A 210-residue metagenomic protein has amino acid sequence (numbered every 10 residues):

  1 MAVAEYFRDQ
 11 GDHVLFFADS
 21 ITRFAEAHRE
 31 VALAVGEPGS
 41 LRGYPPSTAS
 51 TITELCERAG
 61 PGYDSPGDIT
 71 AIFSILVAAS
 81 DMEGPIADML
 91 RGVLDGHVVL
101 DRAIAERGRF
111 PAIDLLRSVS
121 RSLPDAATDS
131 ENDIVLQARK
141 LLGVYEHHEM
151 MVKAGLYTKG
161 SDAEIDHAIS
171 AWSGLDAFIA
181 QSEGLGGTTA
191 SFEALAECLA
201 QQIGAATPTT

Functional and structural regions predicted by a protein language model:
M1-T210: P-loop NTPase catalytic core
